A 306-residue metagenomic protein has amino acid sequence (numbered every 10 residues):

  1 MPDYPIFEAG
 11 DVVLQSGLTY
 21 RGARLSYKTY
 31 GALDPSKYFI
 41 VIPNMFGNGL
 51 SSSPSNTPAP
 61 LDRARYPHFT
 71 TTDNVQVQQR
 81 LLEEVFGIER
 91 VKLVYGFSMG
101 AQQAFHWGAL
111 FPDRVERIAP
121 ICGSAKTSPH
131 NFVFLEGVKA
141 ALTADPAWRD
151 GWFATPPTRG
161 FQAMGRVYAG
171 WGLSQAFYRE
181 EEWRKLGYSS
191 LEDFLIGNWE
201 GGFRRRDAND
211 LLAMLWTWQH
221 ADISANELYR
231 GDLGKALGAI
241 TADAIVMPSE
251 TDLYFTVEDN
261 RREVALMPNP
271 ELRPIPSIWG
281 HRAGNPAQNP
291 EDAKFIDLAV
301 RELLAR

Functional and structural regions predicted by a protein language model:
M1-K37: Catalytic-loop region of hydrolases
Y20, A32-Q102, H106-A109, D113-E136 (+1 more regions): Gly/Pro-rich cap/lid or specificity-loop segments adjacent to the active site
P35, L237-T241, A265-P268: Short, conserved loop/helix-junction motifs that constitute active-site signature segments in enzyme catalytic cores
R114, P120-G201: Alpha/beta-hydrolase-fold enzymes
G197, A213-A236: Active-site nucleophile elbow and catalytic-triad environment of alpha/beta-hydrolase enzymes
I240, V246-P248: Short beta-strand/loop motif that positions the catalytic acidic residue of the alpha/beta-hydrolase fold
L253-D259: Conserved alpha/beta-hydrolase "acid-adjacent" motif
R261-R262, N269-R306: Catalytic active-site module of serine/aspartate enzymes centered on a nucleophile-bearing elbow/loop
